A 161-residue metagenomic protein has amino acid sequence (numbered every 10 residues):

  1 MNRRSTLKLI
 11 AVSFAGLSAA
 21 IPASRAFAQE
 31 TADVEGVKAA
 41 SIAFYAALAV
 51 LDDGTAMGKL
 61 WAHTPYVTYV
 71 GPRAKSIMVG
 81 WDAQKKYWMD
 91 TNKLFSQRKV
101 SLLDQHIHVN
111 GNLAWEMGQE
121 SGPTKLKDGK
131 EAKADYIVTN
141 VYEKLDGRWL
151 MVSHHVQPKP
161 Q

Functional and structural regions predicted by a protein language model:
N2-R4, K8-L60: Short, low-complexity N-terminal intrinsically disordered segments enriched in polar/charged residues
V34-G36, A40, G54-V109, Q119 (+1 more regions): A solvent-exposed, acidic/Ser-Thr-rich amphipathic alpha-helical stretch
G71, L126, K144: Acidic surface patches and DE-rich sequence motifs
I107-A114, Y142-R148: A short, structured loop/turn motif at beta-sheet edges
G118-K125: Generic short beta-strand segments
L126-K133: A short acidic/glycine-rich loop-to-helix N-cap element
D135-P160: Short beta-strand edge/turn micro-motifs at domain boundaries
